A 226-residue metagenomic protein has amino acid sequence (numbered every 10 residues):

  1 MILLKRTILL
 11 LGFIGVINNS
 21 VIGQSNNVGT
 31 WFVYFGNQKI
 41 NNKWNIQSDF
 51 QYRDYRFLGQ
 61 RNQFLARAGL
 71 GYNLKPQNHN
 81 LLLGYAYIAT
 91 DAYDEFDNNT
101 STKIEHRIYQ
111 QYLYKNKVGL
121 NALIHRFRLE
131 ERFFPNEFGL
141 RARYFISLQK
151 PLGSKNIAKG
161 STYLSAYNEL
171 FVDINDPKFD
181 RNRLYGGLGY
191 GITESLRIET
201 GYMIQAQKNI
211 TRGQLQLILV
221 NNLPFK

Functional and structural regions predicted by a protein language model:
M1-V28, F225-K226: Bacterial Sec-dependent N-terminal signal peptides
Q24-I88: Start-of-domain marker
N26, I40-K43, K75-N78, K117-A122 (+3 more regions): Short loop/turn motifs that connect adjacent beta-strands in outer-membrane beta-barrel proteins
V28-T30, N62-A66, I104-I108, F138-A142 (+2 more regions): Residues that define the transmembrane beta-barrel architecture of outer-membrane proteins
Q38, Y72-L74, Y85, Y114-N116 (+3 more regions): Residue-level signature of outer-membrane beta-barrel architecture
I46-S48, A66, H79-L83, L123-F127 (+4 more regions): Transmembrane beta-strands of outer-membrane beta-barrel proteins
F50-R56, Y85-D91, N116-V118, L129-F133 (+3 more regions): Transmembrane beta-strands of outer-membrane beta-barrel pores
Y112, I146, G213-K226: Outer-membrane beta-barrel "beta-signal"
